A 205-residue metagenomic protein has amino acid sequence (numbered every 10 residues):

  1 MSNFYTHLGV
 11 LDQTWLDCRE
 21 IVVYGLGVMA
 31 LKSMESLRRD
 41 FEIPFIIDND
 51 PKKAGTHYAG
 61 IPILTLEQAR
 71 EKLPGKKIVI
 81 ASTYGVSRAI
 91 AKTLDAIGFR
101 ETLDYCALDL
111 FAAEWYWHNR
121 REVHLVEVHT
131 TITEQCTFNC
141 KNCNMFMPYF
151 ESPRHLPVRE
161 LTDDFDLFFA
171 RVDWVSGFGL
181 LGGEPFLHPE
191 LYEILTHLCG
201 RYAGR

Functional and structural regions predicted by a protein language model:
M1-R120: Hydrophobic, well-ordered beta-alpha structural blocks that scaffold small-molecule cofactor pockets
W115-R205: Conserved alpha-helical substructure of the radical SAM core
